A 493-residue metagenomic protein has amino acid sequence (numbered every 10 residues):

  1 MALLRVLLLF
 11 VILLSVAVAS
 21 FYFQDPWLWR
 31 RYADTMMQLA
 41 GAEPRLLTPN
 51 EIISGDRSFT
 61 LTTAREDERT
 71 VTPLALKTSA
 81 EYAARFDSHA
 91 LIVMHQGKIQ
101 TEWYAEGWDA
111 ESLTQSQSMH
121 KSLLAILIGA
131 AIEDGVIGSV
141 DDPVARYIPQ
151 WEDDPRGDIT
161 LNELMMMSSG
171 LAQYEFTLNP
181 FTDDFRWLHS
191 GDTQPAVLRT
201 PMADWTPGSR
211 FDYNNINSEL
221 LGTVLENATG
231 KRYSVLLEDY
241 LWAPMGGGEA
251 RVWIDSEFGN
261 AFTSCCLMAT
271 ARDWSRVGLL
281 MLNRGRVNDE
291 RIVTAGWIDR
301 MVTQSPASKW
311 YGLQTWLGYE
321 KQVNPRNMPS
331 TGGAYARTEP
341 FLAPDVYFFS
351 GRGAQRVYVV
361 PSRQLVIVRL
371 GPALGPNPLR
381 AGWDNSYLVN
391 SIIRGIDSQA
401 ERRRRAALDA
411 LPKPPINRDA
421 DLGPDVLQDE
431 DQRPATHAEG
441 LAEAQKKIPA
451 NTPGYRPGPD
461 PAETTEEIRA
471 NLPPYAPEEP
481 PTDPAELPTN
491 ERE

Functional and structural regions predicted by a protein language model:
M1-W108, D134-G138, I396-E493: N-terminal leader/targeting segments and the immediately adjacent pre-domain N-terminus
R85-S88, S112, R352-A354: Short, small/polar residue-rich loop motifs at catalytic or cofactor-binding pockets
G97, T114-V140, L164, L221-L225 (+1 more regions): Active-site SXXK
K98-W103, A145-R146, P180-P207, K231-A250: Short, charged, amphipathic alpha-helices and their helix-cap/turn boundaries
A130-G138, E226-V235, W242-A250, A269-V293 (+2 more regions): Bacterial peptidoglycan biogenesis and beta-lactam-recognition machinery
D134-A172, M202, A228-C265, A269: Active-site helix/loop module of the DD-peptidase/beta-lactamase fold, centered on the serine-lysine SxxK catalytic
N217-V224, T263-V287, Q355-G371: Active-site-proximal alpha-helical segments within enzyme catalytic domains
G248-R251, T303-V366: Active-site Gly/Thr loop motif
